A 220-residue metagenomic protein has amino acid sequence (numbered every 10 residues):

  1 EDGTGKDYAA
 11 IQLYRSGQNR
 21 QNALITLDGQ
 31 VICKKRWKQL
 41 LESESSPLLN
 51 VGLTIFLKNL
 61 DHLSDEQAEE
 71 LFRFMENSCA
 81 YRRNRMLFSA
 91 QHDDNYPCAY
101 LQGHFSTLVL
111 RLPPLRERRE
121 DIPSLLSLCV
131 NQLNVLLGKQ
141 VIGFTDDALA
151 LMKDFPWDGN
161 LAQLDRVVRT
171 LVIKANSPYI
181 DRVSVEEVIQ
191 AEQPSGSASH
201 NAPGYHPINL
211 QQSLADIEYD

Functional and structural regions predicted by a protein language model:
E1, D165, E218: Acidic-residue sensor for enzyme active/binding pockets
E1-F56, D61, P114-R119: Conserved post-Walker A coupling segment in P-loop NTPases
Q12, E69-F74: A short acidic, amphipathic alpha-helical/loop segment
R15-Q21, A68-E69, C79-M86, Q91-G196: Nucleotide-binding/hydrolysis machinery
K35-K38, S43-S45, I122, S127-L137 (+1 more regions): Bacterial helix-turn-helix/winged-helix DNA-binding modules and their immediately adjacent linkers
K38, D65-E69: Short alpha-helix of the ABC ATPase nucleotide-binding domain corresponding to the H-loop/switch region
D61-H62, E76: Catalytic acidic motif of RecA-like/P-loop NTPases
